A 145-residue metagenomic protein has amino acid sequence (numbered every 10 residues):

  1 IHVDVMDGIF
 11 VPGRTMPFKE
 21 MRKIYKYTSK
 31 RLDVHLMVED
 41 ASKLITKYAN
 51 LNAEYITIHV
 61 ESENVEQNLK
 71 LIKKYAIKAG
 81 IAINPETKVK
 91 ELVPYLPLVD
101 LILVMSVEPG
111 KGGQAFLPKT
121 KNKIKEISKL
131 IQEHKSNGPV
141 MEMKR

Functional and structural regions predicted by a protein language model:
H2-L71: N-terminal active-site wall of soluble small-molecule enzyme domains
K43-L44, A53-V140: Conserved anion-binding
E142-R145: Glycine-rich beta-strand-to-loop/alpha-helix junction loops that act as flexible
